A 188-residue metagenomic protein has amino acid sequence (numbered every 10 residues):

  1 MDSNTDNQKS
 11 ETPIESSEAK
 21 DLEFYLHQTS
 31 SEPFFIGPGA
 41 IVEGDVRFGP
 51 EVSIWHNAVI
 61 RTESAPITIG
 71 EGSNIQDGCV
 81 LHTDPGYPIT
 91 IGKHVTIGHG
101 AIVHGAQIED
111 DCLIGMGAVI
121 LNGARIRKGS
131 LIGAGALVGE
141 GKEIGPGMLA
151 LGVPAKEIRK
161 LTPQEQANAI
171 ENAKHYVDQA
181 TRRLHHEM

Functional and structural regions predicted by a protein language model:
D2-S30, E63, E71, D77-C79 (+2 more regions): Glycine-rich hexapeptide-repeat left-handed beta-helix
P33, P50: Glycine/alanine-rich phosphate-binding loops at beta-alpha junctions
I67, H82, P88-I89: Active-site cofactor/substrate anionic-group-binding motifs, chiefly glycine- and Lys/Arg-rich phosphate-binding loops
